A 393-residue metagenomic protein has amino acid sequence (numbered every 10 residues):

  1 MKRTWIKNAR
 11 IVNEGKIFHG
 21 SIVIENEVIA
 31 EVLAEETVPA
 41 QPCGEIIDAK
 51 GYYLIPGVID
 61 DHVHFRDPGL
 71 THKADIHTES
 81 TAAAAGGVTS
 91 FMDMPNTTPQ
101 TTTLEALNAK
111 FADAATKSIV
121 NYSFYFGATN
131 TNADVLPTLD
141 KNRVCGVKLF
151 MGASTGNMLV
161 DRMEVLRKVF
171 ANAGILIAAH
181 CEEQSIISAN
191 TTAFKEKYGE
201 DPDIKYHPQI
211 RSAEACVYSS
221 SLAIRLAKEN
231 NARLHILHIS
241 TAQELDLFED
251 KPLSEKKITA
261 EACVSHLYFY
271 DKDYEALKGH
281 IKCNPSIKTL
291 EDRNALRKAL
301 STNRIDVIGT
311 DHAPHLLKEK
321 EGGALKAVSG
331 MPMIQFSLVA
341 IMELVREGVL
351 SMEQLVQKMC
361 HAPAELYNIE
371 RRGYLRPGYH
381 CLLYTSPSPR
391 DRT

Functional and structural regions predicted by a protein language model:
K2-W5, R10-P56: Histidine-rich, glycine-flanked metal-binding segment
A9, E27, G51, H62 (+12 more regions): Divalent metal-coordination and catalytic microenvironments
Y52-K117: Metal-associated gating/positioning segment near the N- to mid-region
A74-E79, N130-T138: Short, acidic/polar
T116-G127: A glycine-rich helix N-cap at a beta->alpha junction
D134-I308: Histidine/acidic residue-rich metal-binding segments in metalloenzymes
D201-N231, S301-I308, A313-H380: His/Asp/Glu-enriched, well-ordered alpha-helical/loop segment that forms or immediately abuts the divalent-metal
Y384-T393: Single conserved hydrophobic/aromatic residue that forms the stacking wall/gate of nucleotide- or nucleobase-binding
